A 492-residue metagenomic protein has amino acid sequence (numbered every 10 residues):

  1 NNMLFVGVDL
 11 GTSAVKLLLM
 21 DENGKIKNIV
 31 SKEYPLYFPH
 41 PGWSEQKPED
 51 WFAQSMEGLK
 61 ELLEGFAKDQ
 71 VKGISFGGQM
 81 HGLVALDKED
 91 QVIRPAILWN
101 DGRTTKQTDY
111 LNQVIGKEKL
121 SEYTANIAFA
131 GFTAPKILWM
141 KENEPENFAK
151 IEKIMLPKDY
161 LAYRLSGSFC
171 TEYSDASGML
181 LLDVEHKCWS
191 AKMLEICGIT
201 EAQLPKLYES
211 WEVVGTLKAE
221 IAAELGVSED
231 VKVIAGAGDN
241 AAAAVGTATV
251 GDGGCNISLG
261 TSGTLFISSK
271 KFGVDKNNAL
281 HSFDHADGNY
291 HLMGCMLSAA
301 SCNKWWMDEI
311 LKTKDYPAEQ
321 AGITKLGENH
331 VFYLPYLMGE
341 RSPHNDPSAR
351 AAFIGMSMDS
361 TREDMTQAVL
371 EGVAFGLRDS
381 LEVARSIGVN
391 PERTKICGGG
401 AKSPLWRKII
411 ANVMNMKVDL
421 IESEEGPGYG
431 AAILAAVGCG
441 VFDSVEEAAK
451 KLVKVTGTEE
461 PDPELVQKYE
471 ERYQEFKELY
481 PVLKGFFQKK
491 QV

Functional and structural regions predicted by a protein language model:
N1-R94, E122, K150, A222-A223 (+3 more regions): N-terminal glycine/serine-rich phosphate-binding loop of ATP-dependent small-molecule kinases, especially carbohydrate
V6-G7, T105, N112-I127, P135-C170 (+4 more regions): Active-site core segments that coordinate phosphate-bearing ligands/cofactors across diverse enzyme families
A14, K68-V71, A149, A202 (+2 more regions): Short secondary-structure junction motifs
L17, L83-L86, P95, I267-S268 (+2 more regions): Short glycine-/acidic-enriched loop or helix-start segments at secondary-structure transitions that form or flank
G24, K47, I74, D101 (+3 more regions): Residue-level signal for inorganic ion chemistry
K60-W99, I127-T133, A162-D183, K206-E209 (+1 more regions): Short beta-strand-loop/turn "lid" adjacent to the catalytic site in phosphate-handling enzymes
C197-E209: A conserved helix-loop-beta module that forms one wall/lid of the active-site cleft in ATP-utilizing catalytic domains
